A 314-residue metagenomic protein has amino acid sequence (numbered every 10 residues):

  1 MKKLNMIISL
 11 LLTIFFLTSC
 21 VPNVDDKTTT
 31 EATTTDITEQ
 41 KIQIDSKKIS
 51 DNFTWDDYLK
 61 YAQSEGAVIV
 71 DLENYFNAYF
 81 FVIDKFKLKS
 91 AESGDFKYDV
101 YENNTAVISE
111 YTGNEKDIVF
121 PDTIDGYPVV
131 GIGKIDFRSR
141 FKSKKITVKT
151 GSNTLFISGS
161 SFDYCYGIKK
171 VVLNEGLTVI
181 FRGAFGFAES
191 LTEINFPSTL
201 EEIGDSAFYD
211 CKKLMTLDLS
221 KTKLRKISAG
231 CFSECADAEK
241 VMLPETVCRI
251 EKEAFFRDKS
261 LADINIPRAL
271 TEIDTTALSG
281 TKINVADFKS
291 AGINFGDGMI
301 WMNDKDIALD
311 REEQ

Functional and structural regions predicted by a protein language model:
M1-M6: Positively charged n-region of N-terminal signal peptides that target proteins for export
T18-S19: C-terminal motif of bacterial Sec signal peptides marking the signal peptidase cleavage site
P22: Short, conserved catalytic or interaction motifs in soluble domains
D25-D51, W55, K60-A67, D71-L72 (+1 more regions): N-terminal, intrinsically disordered, polar/charged segments of Gram-positive cell-envelope systems that serve as
I49-N52, Q63-E73, D95-K97, Y101-T105 (+9 more regions): Structural signature of tandem-repeat unit edges
A78-K89, N103-Y111, A308: Generic recognition of long tandem-repeat/solenoid scaffolds
Y111, I135-R140: Acidic, Ser/Thr
G159-S161, F181-A184, G204-A207, S228-C231 (+2 more regions): Consensus positions within tandem repeat domains that build extended binding/scaffold surfaces
